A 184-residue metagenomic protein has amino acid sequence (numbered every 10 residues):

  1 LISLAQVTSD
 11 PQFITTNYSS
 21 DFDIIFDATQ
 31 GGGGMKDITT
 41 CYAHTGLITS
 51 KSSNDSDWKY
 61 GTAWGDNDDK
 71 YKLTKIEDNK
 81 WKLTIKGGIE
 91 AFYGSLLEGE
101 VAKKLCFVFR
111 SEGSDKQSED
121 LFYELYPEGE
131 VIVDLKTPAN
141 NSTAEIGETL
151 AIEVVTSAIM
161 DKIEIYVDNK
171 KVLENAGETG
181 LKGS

Functional and structural regions predicted by a protein language model:
L4-S184: Insoluble glucan recognition modules
